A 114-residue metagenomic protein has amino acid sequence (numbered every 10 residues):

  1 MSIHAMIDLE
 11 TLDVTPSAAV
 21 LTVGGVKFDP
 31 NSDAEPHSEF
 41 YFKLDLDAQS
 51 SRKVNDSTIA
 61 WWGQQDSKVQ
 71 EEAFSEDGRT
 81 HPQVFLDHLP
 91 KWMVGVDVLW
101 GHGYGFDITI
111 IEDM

Functional and structural regions predicted by a protein language model:
S2-A5, E10-H102: Conserved non-catalytic scaffold segment of RNase H-like nuclease domains
L89-M93, G105-M114: Substrate-recognition/cap helix-loop segment adjacent to the acidic, metal-dependent catalytic center of Asp-based
